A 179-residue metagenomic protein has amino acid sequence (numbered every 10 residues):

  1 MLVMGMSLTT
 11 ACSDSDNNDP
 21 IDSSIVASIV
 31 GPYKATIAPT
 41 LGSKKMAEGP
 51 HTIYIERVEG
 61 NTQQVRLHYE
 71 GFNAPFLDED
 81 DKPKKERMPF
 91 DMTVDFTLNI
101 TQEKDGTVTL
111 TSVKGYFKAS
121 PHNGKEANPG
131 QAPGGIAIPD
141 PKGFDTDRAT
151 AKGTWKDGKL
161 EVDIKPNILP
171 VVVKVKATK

Functional and structural regions predicted by a protein language model:
M4-T36: Bacterial Sec-dependent N-terminal signal peptides
A27-K34, G60-R66, D105-S112, K156-V162: Short, hydrophobic/aromatic-rich segments at coil-to-beta transitions
S28, P89-D91, E103, W155 (+1 more regions): Surface-exposed coil/turn segments at beta-strand junctions on protein surfaces, enriched
P32-R66, F72, S120, A127-N128 (+1 more regions): Short, solvent-exposed loop/hinge segments that bridge or flank secondary-structure elements
I37-L41, E59, G71-P75, Q102 (+4 more regions): Beta-strand elements of well-folded, non-transmembrane domains
R66-T150, T178: Contiguous, well-ordered beta-strand patches that form the walls/edges of small beta-barrel/beta-sandwich domains
G143-K179: Edge beta-strand at a domain terminus
